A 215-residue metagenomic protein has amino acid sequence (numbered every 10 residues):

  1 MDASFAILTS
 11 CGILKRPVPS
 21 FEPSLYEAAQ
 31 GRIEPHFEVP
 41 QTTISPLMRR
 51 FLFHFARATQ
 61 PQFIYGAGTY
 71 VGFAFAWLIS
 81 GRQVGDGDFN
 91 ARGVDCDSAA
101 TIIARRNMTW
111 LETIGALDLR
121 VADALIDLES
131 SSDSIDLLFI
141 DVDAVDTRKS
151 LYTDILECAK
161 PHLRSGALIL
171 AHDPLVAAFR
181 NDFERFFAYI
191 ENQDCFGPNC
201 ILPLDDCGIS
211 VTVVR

Functional and structural regions predicted by a protein language model:
M1-I140, A144-R215: A short alpha-helical cap/connector motif
